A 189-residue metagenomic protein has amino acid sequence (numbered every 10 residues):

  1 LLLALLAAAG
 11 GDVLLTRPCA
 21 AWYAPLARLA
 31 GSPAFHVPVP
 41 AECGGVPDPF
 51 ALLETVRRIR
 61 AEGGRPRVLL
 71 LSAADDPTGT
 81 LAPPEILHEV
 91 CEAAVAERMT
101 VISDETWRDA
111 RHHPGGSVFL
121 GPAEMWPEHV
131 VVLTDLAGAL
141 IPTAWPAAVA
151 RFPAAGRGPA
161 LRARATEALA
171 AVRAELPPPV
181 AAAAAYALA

Functional and structural regions predicted by a protein language model:
L1-D12: Phosphate-binding glycine-rich loop
L6, Y23-A27: Short hydrophobic alpha-helical segments of the AMP-binding
G11, S32, A96-M99, P127-E128: A short helix->loop->beta-strand "cap" motif at the edges of active sites that frequently abuts
P33-E42: Short beta-strand->loop structural element characteristic of the AMP-binding/adenylate-forming
A41-G116: Active-site phosphate-binding strand-loop segment of PLP-dependent enzymes
E124-A189: Conserved core segment of the aminotransferase class I/II
